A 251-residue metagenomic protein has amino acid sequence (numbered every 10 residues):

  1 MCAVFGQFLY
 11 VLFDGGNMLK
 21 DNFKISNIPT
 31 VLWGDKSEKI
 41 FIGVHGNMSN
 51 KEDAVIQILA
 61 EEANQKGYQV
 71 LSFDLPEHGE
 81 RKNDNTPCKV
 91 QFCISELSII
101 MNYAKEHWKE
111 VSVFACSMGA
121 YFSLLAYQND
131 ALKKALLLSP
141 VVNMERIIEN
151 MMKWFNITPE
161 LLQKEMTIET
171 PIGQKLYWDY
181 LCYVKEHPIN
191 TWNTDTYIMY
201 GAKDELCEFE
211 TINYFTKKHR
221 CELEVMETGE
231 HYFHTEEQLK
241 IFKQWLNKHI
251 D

Functional and structural regions predicted by a protein language model:
M18-K36: N-terminal cap/lid segment of alpha/beta-hydrolase-fold proteins
E38-G46: Short beta-strand element of the alpha/beta-hydrolase
N47, D74-D84, V141, G229: Short beta-to-alpha linker loops that shape the active-site pocket of alpha/beta-hydrolase fold enzymes
M48-A60, E210: The serine-hydrolase catalytic nucleophile loop
A60-K82: Conserved alpha/beta-hydrolase
H78-H107: Catalytic nucleophile-loop/oxyanion-hole region of alpha/beta-hydrolase and closely related hydrolase-like folds
A115-S123: Gly/Ala-rich beta-loop-alpha elbow adjacent to hydrolase catalytic centers
D130-Y214, K218-V225, G229-H249: The alpha/beta-hydrolase serine catalytic core
